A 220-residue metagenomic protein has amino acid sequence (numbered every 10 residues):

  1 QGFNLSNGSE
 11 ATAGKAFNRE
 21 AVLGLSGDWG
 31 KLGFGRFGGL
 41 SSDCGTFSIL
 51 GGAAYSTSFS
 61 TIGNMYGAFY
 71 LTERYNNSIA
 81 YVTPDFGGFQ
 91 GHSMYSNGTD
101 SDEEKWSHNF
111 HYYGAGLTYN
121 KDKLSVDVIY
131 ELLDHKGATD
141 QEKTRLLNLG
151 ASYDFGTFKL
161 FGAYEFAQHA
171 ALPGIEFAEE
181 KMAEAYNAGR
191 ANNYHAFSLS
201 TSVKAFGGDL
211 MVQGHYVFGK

Functional and structural regions predicted by a protein language model:
Q1-G98, N109, L117-S125: Outer membrane beta-barrel
G2-S6, G39-D43, G98-D100, L133-H135 (+2 more regions): Structural signature of outer-membrane beta-barrel domains
L5-A13, M65-T72, T99-W106, D134-D140 (+2 more regions): Outer-membrane beta-barrel domain signature
H108, Y113-K220: Detector for outer-membrane/organellar transmembrane beta-barrel domains, recognizing the amphipathic beta-strand
